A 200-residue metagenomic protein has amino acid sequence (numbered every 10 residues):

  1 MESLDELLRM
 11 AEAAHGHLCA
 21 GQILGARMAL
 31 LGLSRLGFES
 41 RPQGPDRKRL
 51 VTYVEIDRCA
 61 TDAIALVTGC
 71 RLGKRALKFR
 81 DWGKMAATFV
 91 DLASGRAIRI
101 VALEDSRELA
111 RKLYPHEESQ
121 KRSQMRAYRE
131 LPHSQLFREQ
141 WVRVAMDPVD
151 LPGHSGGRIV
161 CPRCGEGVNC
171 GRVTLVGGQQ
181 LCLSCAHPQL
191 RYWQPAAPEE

Functional and structural regions predicted by a protein language model:
M1-A14, C164: Short, hydrophobic/aliphatic alpha-helical segments
A14-G32: Conserved phosphate/anionic-ligand binding catalytic regions in large, soluble enzymes, centered on
R49-F89: A structural-propensity feature for long, helix-poor, extended segments
L136-V149, R163-V168: Short Cys/His-rich Zn2+-coordinating modules
M146-R158, G171-V176: Short, flexible, mixed-charge glycine/proline-rich loop motifs that serve as phosphate/nucleic-acid-contacting
C161-G165, C182-C185: Short cysteine-rich clusters marking metal-coordination/redox-active sites
C170-G171, R191-Y192: Short, non-ligating residues that shape and space the ligands of small metal-coordination modules and catalytic
V176-P188: Cysteine-rich micro-motifs
